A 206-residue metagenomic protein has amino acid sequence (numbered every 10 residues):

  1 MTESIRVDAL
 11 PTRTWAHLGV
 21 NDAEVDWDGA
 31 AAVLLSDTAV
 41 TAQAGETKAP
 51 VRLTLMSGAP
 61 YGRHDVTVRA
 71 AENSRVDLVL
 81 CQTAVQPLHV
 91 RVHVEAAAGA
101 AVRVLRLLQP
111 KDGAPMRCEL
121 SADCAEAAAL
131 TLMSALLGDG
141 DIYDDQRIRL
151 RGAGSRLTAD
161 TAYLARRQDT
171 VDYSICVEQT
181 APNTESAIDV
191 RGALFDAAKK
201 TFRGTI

Functional and structural regions predicted by a protein language model:
M1-V33: Short, Gly/Pro- and small/polar-rich lid/capping loops
E3, W27, L34-I206: Conserved beta-strand/loop scaffold segments within soluble protein domains that form the structured core and edges
